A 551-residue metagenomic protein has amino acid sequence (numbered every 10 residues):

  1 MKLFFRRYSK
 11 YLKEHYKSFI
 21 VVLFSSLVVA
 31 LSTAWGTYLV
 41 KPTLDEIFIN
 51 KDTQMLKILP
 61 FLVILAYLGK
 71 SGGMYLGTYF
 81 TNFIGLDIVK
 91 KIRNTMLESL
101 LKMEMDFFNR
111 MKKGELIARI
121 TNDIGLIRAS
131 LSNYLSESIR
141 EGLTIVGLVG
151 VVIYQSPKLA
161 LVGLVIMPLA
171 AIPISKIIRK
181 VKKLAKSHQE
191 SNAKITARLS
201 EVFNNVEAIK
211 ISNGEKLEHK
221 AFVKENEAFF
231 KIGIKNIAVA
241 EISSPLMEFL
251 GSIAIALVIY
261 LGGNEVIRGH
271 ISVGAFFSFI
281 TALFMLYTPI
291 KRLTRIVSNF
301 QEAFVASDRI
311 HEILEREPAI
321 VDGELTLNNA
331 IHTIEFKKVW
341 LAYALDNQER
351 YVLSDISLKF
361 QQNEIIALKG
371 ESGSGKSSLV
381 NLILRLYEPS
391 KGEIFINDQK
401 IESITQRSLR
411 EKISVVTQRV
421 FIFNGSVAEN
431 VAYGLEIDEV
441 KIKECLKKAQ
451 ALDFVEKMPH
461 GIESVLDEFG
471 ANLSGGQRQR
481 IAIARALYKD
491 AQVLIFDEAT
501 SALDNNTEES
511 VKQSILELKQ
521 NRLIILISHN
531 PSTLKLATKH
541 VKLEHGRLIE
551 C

Functional and structural regions predicted by a protein language model:
M1-S9, N82-G125, K194-S200, N205 (+2 more regions): Extended non-transmembrane interhelical loops and adjacent amphipathic helices of multipass membrane proteins
M1-T33, F48-L62, G77-T81, G85 (+11 more regions): Membrane-integrated ABC transporters
E14, S18-V29, F61-G69, N133-S187 (+2 more regions): Transmembrane helices of ABC transporter permease
K17-Y38, P42, L59-V63, T78-N82 (+5 more regions): Alpha-helical segments in transporter systems
I49-M55, F61, V151-V165, K235 (+1 more regions): Helix-loop-helix
M105-D106, N122-L131, L135, L143 (+7 more regions): An intracellular "coupling" helix at the cytosolic face of ABC transporter transmembrane type-1 domains
E317-N329: Pre-NBD coupling/linker segments of ABC/ABC-like ATPases
A330-C551: ABC-type nucleotide-binding domain
